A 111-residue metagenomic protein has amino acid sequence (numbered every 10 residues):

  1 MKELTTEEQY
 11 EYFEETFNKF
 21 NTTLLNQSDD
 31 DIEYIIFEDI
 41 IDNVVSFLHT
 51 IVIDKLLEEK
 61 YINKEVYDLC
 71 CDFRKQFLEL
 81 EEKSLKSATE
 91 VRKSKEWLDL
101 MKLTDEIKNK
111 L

Functional and structural regions predicted by a protein language model:
M1-H49: Short terminal alpha-helical segments
E14, V45, R74, M101 (+1 more regions): Residue-level detector of alpha-helical secondary structure
F17, N21-L24, R74-F77, E81 (+1 more regions): A structural signal for well-ordered alpha-helices, especially hydrophobic packing surfaces of coiled-coils
H49-K102: Amphipathic protein-protein interaction modules
